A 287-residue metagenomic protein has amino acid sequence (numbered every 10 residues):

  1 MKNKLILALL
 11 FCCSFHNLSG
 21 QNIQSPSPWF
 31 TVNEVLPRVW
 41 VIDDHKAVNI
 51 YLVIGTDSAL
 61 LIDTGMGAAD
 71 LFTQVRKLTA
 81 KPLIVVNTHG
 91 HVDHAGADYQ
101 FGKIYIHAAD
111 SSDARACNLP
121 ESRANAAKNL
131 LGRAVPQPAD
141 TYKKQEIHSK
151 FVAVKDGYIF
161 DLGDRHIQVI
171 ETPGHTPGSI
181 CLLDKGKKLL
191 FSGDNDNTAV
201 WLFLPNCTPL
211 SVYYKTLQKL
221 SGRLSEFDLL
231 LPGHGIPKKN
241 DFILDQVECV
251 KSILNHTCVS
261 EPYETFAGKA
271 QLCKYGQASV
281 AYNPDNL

Functional and structural regions predicted by a protein language model:
M1-N22: Bacterial Sec-dependent N-terminal signal peptides
Q21-N22, K215-L287: Accessory terminal helices/loops
N22-I23, S27-P37, A109-I170, K185-G186 (+2 more regions): Metallo-beta-lactamase
P28-K77, C181-N197: Conserved beta-strand hairpin/beta-sheet module of binuclear metal-dependent hydrolase folds, prominently
N49, G67-D70, G90-G96, S111-D113 (+4 more regions): Active-site environment of divalent metal-dependent phosphoester hydrolases
I62-T64, L83-D93, Y105-A108, E171-G174 (+2 more regions): Active-site neighborhood of phospho(di)ester-bond hydrolases with catalytic His/Asp-centered motifs
A68-D161, T198, E248-S260: Active-site HxH/HxHxD metal-binding segment of metal-dependent hydrolases
I170-N206, L210-Y214, Q218: Active-site-proximal loop/helix segments of hydrolase catalytic cores
